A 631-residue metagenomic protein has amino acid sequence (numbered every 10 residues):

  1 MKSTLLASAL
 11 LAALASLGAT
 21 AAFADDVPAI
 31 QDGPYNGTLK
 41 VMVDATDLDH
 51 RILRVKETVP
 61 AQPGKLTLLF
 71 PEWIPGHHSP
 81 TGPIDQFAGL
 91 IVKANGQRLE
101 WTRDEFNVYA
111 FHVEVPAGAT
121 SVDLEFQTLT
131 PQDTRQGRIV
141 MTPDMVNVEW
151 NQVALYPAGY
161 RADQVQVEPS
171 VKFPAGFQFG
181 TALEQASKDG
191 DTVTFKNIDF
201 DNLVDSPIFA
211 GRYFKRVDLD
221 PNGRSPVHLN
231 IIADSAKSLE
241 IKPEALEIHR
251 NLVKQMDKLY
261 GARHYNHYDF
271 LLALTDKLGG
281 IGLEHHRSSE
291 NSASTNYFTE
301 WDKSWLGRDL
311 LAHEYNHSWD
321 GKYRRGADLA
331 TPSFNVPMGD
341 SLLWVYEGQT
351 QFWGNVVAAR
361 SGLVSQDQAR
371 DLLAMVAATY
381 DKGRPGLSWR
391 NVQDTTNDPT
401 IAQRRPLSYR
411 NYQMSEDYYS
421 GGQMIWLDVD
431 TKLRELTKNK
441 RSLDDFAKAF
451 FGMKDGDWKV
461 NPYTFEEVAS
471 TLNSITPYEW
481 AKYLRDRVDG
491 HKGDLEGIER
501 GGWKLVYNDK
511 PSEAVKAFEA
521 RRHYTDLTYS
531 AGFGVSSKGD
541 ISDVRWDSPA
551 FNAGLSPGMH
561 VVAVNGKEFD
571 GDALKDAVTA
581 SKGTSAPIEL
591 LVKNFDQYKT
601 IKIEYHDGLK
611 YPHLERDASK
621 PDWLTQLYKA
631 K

Functional and structural regions predicted by a protein language model:
M1-F23: Gram-negative bacterial Sec-dependent N-terminal signal peptides
D25-W73: Early extracytoplasmic/domain-onset interaction patches
G33, T46, V55-P60, P75 (+4 more regions): Non-catalytic architectural context of zinc metalloproteases
H50, P80-P83, A162, S238 (+12 more regions): Solvent-exposed, acidic/flexible segments
E57, D218-L343, Q349, W353: Juxtacatalytic substrate-recognition/specificity segment
P71-H77, F106-A110, V544-W546, G571-V578: N-terminal post-signal-peptidase region of extra-cytosolic proteins
A293-S294, G326-R390: Acidic/histidine-rich catalytic neighborhood
G354-N355, V364-K631: C-terminal recognition in membrane/secretory proteostasis and scaffolding
